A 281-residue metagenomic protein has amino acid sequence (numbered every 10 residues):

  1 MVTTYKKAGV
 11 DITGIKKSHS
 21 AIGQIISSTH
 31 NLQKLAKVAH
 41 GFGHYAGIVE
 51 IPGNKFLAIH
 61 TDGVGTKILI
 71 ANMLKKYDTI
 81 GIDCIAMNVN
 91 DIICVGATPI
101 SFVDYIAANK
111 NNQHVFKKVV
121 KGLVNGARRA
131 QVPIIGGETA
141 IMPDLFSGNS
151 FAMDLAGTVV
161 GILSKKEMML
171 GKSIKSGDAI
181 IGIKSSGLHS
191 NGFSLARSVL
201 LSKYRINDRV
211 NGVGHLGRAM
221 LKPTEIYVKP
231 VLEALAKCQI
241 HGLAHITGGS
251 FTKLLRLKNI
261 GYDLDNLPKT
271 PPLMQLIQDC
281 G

Functional and structural regions predicted by a protein language model:
M1-C94, R129-Q131, I135, M142-L145 (+2 more regions): N-terminal glycine-rich phosphate/pyrophosphate-binding loops that anchor nucleotide-derived ligands and cofactors
V2-G9, Q24, H114-P133, F146-L155 (+2 more regions): Glycine-/charge-enriched secondary-structure boundary and capping motifs
G43, K55-L57, V64-G65, K75 (+2 more regions): Glycine-rich anion-binding loops of enzyme active sites
G63-T66, C94-P99, L201-R205, G249: Short connector loops/turns at beta-strand edges and beta->alpha or beta->beta junctions
N72, S194, L255-R256: Short amphipathic alpha-helical segments
M87-C94, N125, L201, D279: Short, intrinsically disordered, mixed-charge
S176-G214, R218: Acidic, glycine-rich loop-and-beta core segments that form the ion-binding/anion-interacting portion of active sites
